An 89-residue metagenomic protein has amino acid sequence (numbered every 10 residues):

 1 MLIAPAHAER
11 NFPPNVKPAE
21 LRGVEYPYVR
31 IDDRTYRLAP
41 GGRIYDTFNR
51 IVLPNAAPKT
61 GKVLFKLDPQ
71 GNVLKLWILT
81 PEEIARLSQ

Functional and structural regions predicted by a protein language model:
L2-T35, R50-Q89: Short, flexible, surface-exposed loop segments at domain boundaries
D32-I44: Short, basic/aromatic beta-hairpin or loop at an interaction surface
